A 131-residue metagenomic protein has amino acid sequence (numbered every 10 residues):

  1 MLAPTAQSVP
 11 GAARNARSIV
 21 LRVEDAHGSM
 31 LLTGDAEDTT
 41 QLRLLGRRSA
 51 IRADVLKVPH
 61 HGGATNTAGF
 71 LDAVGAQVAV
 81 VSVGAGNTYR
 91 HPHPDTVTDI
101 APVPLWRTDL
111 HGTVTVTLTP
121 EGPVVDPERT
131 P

Functional and structural regions predicted by a protein language model:
M1-V55, L110-P131: Core dinuclear metal-dependent hydrolase active-site scaffold
Q41-T115: Cap/insert and terminal regions of metallo-dependent hydrolase folds
